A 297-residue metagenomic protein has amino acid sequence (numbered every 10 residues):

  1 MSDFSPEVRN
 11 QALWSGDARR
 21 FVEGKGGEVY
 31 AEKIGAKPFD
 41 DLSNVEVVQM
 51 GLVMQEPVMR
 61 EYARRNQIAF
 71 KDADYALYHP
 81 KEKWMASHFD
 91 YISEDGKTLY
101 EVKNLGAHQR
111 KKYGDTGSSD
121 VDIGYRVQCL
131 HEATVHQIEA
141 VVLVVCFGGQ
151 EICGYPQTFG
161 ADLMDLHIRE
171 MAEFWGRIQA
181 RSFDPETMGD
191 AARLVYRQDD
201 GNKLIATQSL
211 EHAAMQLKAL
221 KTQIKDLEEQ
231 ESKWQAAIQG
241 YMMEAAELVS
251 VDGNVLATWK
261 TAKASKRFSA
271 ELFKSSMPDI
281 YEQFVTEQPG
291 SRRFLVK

Functional and structural regions predicted by a protein language model:
M1-V53, E244-K297: Charged, glycine-rich intrinsically disordered N-terminal tails and low-complexity linkers that flank
V48-Q49, R64-W175: Nucleic-acid nuclease catalytic cores
M50-M54, V58, L163, D226 (+1 more regions): Short amphipathic alpha-helical segments
F159-D199, T261-K297: Short, positively charged
R181-F183, D190-G253: Contiguous, amphipathic alpha-helical segments that mediate oligomerization or scaffolding in large protein assemblies
